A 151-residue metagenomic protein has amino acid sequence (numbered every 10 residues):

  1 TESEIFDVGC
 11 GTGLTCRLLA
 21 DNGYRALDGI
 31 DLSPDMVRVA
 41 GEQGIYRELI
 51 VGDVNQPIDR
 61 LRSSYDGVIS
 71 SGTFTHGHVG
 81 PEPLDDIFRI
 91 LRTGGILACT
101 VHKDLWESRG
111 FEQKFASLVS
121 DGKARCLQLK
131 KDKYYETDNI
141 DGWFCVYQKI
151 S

Functional and structural regions predicted by a protein language model:
T1-E4: Short helix-loop-beta connector
F6-I58: Class I SAM-dependent methyltransferase SAM/SAH-binding core
I58-V68: A short acidic, Gly/Pro-enriched loop at the edge of an enzyme's catalytic core that lines a small-molecule cofactor
S70-F74, T100: Residues lining the SAM
E82-T93: A short glycine-rich, Lys/Arg-flanked "PGG" loop and its adjoining helix->strand segment in the class I
G94-H102: Conserved beta-strand signature within the Rossmann-like core of class I S-adenosyl-L-methionine
G110-K130: Conserved Class I S-adenosyl-L-methionine
E136-S151: Core SAM-dependent methyltransferase catalytic element
